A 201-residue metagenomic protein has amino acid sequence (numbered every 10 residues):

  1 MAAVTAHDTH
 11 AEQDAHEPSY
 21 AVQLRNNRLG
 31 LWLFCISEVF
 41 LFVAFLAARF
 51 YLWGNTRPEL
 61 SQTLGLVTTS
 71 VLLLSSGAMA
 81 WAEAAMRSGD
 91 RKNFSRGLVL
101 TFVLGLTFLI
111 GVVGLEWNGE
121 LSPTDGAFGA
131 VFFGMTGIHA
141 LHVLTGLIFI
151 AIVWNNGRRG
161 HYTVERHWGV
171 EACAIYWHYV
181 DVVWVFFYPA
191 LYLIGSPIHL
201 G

Functional and structural regions predicted by a protein language model:
M1-G201: ...captures the hydrophobic TM-helix bundle architecture rather than a specific catalytic motif, and can also fire on
